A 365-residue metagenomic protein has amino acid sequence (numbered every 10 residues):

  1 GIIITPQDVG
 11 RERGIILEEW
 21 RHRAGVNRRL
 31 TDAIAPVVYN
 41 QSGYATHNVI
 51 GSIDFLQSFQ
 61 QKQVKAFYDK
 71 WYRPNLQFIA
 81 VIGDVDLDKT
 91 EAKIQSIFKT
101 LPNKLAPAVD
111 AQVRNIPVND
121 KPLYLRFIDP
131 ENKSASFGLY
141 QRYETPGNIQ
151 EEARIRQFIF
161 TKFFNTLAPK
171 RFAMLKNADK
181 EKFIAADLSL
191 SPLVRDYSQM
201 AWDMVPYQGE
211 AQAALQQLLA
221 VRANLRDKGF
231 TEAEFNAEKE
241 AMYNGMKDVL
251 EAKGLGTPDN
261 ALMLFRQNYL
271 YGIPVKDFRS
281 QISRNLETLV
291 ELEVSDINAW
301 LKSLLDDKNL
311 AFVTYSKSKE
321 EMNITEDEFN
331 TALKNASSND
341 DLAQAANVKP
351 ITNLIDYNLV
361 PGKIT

Functional and structural regions predicted by a protein language model:
G1, N27-D54, L76-I82, K133-R156 (+2 more regions): M16 family metallopeptidases and their MPP-like homologs
I2-G10: Short secondary-structure capping/junction motifs at helix and strand boundaries
R11-W20, G25: Short, structured secondary-structure elements that scaffold catalytic or ligand/cofactor-binding regions
R13, N27, K65-Q95, K308-L310: Non-catalytic, conformational "gating/processing" segments within enzyme and secreted inhibitor domains
I16, V64, I79, K162 (+2 more regions): Divalent metal-coordination and catalytic microenvironments
S58-F67, E181-S189, S295-A299: Short amphipathic beta-strand starts and helix->beta connectors
Y68-W71, F127-D129, S191-V194: Replace "in large, NTP-powered and nucleic-acid-processing enzymes" with "in large, NTP-powered factors and other
D86-R154, F158, N165-A173, N177 (+3 more regions): Proteolytic maturation boundary segments
